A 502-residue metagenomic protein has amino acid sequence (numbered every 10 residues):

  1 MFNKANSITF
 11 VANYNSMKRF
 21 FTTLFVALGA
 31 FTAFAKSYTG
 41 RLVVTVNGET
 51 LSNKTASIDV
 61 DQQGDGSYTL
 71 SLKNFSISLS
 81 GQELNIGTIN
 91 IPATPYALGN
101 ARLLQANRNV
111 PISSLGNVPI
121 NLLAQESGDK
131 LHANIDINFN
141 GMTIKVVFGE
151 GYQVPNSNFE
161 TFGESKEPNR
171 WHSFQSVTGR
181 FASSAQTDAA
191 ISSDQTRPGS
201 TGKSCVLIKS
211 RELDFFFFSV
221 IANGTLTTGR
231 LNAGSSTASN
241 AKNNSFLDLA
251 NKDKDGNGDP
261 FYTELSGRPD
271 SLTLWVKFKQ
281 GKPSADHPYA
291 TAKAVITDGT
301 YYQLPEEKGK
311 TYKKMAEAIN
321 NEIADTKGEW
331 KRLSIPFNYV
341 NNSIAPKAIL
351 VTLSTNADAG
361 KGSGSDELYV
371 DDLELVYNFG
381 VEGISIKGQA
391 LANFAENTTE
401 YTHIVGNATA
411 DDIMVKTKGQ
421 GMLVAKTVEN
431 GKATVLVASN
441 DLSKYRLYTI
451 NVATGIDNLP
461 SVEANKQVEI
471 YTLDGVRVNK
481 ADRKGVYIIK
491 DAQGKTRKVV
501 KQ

Functional and structural regions predicted by a protein language model:
M1-T39, G475: Bacterial Sec-dependent N-terminal signal peptides
R19, T454, V486-Q502: C-terminal tail/sorting-segment detector
A35-R41, K54, T88-L98, G128-P155 (+3 more regions): Edge beta-strand at a domain terminus
L72, L274, I456-L459, G475 (+2 more regions): Terminal processing/anchoring signals of secreted or surface-associated proteins and related intramolecular
S78-S80, F278-P288, T300-Q303: Extended, low-complexity, turn-rich repeat/linker tracts enriched in Gly/Pro/Ser/Thr and Asp/Glu that occur
F148-P269, T273, H287-D298, Q303-N378: Aromatic (Trp/Tyr/Phe) and Gly/Pro-enriched flexible surface segments
N378-I456: Beta-rich interaction/scaffold domains
N378-S385, A453-R477: Residue-level detector of functionally pivotal "anchor" positions at catalytic/ligand-binding pockets or at interdomain
